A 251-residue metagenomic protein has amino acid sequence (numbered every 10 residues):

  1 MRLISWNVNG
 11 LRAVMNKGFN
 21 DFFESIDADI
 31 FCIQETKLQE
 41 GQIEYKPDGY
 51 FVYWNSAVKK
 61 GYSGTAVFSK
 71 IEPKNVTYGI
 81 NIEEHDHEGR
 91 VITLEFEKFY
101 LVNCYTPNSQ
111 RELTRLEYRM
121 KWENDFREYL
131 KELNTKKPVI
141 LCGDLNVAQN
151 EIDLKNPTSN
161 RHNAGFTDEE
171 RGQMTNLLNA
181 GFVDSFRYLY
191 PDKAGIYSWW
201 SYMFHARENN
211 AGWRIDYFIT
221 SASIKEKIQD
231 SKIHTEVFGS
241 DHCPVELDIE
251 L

Functional and structural regions predicted by a protein language model:
M1-N9, K98-Q110, C142: Active-site-proximal beta-strand elements of phosphoester/diester hydrolases
M1-P47, F51, A57, Y62-S63 (+2 more regions): N-terminal, active-site-proximal structural segment of metallo-dependent hydrolase catalytic domains
N7, F23-G41, L101, L130-E151 (+4 more regions): Active-site beta-strand/loop signature of hydrolases that rely on acidic residues for catalysis
I30, F51, W122-A211, I215: Metal-dependent phosphoesterases centered on the DNase I-like endonuclease/exonuclease/phosphatase
K37, Q42-S109: Structured beta-strand-rich core segments of catalytic domains in phosphoester-bond hydrolases
K60-V76, I196, M203-E226: Conserved beta strand-loop-helix elements of the APE1-like EEP
K70, L94-E97, S221-A222, L247-L251: Active-site beta-strand termini and strand-to-loop segments that position acidic
N81-I82, P107-E123, T158-H162: Surface-exposed cleft-lining segments at the edges of enzyme active sites
